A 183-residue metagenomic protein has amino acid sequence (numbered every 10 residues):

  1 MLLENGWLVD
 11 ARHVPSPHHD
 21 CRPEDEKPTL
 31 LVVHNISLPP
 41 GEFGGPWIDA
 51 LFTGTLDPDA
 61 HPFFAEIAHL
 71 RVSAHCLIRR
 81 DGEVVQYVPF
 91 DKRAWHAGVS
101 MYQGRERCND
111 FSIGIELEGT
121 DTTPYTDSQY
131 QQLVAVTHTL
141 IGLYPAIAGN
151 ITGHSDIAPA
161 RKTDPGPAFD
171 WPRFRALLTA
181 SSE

Functional and structural regions predicted by a protein language model:
M1-D10, D25, E106, F111 (+1 more regions): Basic/polar, cationic surfaces and motifs that engage anionic cell-wall and phosphate/carboxylate ligands
M1-E106: N-terminal catalytic cores of peptidoglycan-degrading enzymes
S16, S37, S73, S100 (+4 more regions): Generic serine detector
